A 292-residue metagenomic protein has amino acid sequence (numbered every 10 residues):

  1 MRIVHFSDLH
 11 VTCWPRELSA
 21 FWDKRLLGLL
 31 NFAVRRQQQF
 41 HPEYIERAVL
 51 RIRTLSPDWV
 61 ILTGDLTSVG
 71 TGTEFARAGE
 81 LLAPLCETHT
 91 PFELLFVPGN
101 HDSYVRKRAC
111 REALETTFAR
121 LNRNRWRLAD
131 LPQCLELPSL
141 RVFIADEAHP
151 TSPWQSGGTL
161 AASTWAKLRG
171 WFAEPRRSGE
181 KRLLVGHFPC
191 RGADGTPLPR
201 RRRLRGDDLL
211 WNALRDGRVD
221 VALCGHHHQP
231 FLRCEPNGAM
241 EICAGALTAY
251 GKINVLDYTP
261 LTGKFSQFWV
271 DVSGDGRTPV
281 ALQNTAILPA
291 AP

Functional and structural regions predicted by a protein language model:
M1-F75: N-terminal active-site segment of His-dependent metallophosphoesterases
M1-R16, S139-T151, L183-V185, M240-A246 (+1 more regions): Active-site-proximal beta-strand elements of phosphoester/diester hydrolases
H5-S7, W59-G64, E93-N100, A145-D146 (+3 more regions): Active-site neighborhood of phospho(di)ester-bond hydrolases with catalytic His/Asp-centered motifs
H10-P15, S68-T71, F96-R108, P150-Q155 (+3 more regions): Active-site environment of divalent metal-dependent phosphoester hydrolases
L55-S56, R141, Q155-E235, M240: His/acidic metal-ligating clusters that form di-metal
T73, D102-Y104, P175, G179: Catalytic domains that recognize anionic headgroups
R77-K167, L209, R215, M240-I242 (+1 more regions): Extended active-site neighborhood of metal-dependent phosphoesterases/phosphodiesterases
P230-P292: Binuclear metal-dependent phosphoesterase catalytic core
